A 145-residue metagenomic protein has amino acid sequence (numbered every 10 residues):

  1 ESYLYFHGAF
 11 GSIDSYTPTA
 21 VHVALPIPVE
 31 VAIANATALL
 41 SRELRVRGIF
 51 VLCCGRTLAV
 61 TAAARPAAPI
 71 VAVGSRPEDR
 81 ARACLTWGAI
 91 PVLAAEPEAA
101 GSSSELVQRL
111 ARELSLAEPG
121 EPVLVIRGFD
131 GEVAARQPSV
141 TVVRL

Functional and structural regions predicted by a protein language model:
E1-G11, S41, R65, W87 (+3 more regions): Structural signal for hydrophobic packing residues in well-ordered secondary-structure cores of soluble enzyme domains
E1-T37: Long, charged amphipathic helices and adjacent flexible linkers at domain junctions
T19-A24, R45-V46, A95-P97: Glycine-rich phosphate/diphosphate-binding loops and the adjacent beta-loop-alpha structural elements that coordinate
V29-V46, S103-S115, E121: Phosphate-interacting basic helix/loop segments used at nucleotide- and nucleic-acid interfaces
A34, R42-I49, C53-A59, A63-P69: Conserved mixed alpha/beta catalytic, RNA-binding, or beta-rich assembly cores of soluble enzyme, regulatory
R47-F50, A68-V71, A89-V92, E121-L124 (+1 more regions): Structural motif
T57-A59, P66-S103: Nucleotide-binding motor/catalytic cores of P-loop/tubulin-like NTPases across gene-expression machines
R109, E118-G131, P138-V143: C-terminal binding/interaction regions
